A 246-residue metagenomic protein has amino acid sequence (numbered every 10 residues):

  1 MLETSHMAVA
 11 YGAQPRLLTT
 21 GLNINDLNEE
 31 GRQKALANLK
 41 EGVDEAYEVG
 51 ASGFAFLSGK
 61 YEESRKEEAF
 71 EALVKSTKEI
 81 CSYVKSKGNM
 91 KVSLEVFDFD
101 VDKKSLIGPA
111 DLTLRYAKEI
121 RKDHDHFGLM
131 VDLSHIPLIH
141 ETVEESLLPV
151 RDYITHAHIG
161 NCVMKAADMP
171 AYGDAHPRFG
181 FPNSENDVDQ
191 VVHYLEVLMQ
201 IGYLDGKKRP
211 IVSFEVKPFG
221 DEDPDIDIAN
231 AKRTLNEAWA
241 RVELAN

Functional and structural regions predicted by a protein language model:
M1-E48, D123-H126, A229-N246: N-terminal pre-domain/capping segments
L2, A35, A46, T113 (+3 more regions): Conserved, mostly hydrophobic/aromatic
P15-L17, S58-E62, V96-D100, L133-P137 (+2 more regions): Active-site-proximal loop/turn and secondary-structure-junction residues that shape catalytic pockets, frequently
L17-G21, F56, K165-A171: Short acidic/His/Gly/Ser-rich catalytic and metal-binding motifs that mark active-site loops of diverse hydrolases
I24-G128: Active-site acidic/histidine proton-transfer and metal-coordination neighborhood in alpha/beta enzyme cores
G50-S52, S82, D111-G128, P137-N246: Histidine-acidic metal/acid-base catalytic patches
